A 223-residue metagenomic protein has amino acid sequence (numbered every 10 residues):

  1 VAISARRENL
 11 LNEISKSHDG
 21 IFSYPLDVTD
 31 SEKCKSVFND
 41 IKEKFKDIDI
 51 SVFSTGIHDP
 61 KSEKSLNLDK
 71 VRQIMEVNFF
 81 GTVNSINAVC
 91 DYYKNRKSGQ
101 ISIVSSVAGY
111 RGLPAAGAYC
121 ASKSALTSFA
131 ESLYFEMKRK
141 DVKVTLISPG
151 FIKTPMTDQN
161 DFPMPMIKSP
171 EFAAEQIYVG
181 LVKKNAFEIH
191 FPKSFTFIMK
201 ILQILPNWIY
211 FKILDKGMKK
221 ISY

Functional and structural regions predicted by a protein language model:
V1-E13: Conserved glycine-rich Rossmann-like NAD(P)H-binding loop of the short-chain dehydrogenase/reductase
S17-E32: Rossmann-fold cofactor-recognition segment
S54-D59: Conserved NAD(P)H cofactor-binding loop of Rossmann-fold oxidoreductase domains
S62-Q73: Substrate-binding pocket helix/loop in short-chain dehydrogenase/reductase
I86, S122: Active-site helix of classical SDR
S106: Residue(s) in the substrate-gating loop at a strand-loop-helix junction that position the organic substrate next
L146, F162-F197: C-terminal helical subdomain
